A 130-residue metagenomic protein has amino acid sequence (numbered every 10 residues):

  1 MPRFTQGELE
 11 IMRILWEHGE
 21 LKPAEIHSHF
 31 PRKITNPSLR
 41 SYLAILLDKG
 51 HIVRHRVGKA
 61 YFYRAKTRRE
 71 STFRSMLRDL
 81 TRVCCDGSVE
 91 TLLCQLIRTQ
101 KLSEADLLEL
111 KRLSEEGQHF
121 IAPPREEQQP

Functional and structural regions predicted by a protein language model:
P2-G7, V57-M76: Short, cationic-aromatic polyanion-contact patches
L9-L15, L93: Hydrophobic residues on short alpha-helical segments
I14-K22: Short capping segments at the starts of secondary-structure elements
L21-F30: Short acidic, hydrophobic short linear motifs in intrinsically disordered regions
R40-A44: Short, hydrophobic-biased segments on the C-terminal half of alpha helices that form "recognition helices"
G50: Glycine-centered, phosphate/nucleic-acid-interacting loop/turn motifs that mediate DNA/RNA or nucleotide
R68-C94: Conserved segment of winged-helix/HTH DNA-binding domains
S75, R98-P130: C-terminal regulatory/oligomerization modules of transcriptional regulators
